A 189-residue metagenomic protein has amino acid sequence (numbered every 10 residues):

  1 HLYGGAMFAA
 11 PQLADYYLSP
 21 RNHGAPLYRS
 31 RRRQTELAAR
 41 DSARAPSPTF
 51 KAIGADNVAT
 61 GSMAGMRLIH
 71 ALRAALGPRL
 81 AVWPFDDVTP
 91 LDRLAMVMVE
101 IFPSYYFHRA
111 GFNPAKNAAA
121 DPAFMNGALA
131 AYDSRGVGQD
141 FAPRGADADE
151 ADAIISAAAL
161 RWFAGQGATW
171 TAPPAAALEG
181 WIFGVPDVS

Functional and structural regions predicted by a protein language model:
H1-S189: RNase H-like (RuvC/DEDD) metal-dependent nuclease/polynucleotide-processing core
